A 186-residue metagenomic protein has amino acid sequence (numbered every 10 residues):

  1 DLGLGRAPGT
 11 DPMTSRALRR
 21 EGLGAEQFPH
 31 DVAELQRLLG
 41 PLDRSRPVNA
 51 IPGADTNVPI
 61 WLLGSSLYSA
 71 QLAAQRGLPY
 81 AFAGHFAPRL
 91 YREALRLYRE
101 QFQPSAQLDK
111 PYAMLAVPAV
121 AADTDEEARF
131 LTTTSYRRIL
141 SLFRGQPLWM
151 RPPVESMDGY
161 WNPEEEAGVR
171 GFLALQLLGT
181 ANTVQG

Functional and structural regions predicted by a protein language model:
D1-P41, Y80, P88: Flexible, glycine-rich active-site loops centered on histidine and acidic residues that chelate a metal or position
L2-L4, P59-L63, L78-A83, P111-P118: Hydrophobic faces of well-ordered beta-strands that scaffold small-molecule active sites in alpha/beta enzyme cores
R6-G9, G64-S66, G84-L90, V117-D123: Glycine-rich beta-alpha junction loops
T14, L72-L78, P111-Y112, E165-A167: Short acidic (Asp/Glu) and glycine-rich catalytic loops that position anionic groups and cofactors
G22-A50, L90-G186: An alpha-helical appendage that flanks or caps ligand/catalytic pockets
G53-P59: A local structural motif
S65-Q71, A181-G186: Short, acidic/polar
Y68-R89, A94-L95, R99: A conserved active-site cap/scaffold subdomain adjacent to cofactor or substrate pockets
